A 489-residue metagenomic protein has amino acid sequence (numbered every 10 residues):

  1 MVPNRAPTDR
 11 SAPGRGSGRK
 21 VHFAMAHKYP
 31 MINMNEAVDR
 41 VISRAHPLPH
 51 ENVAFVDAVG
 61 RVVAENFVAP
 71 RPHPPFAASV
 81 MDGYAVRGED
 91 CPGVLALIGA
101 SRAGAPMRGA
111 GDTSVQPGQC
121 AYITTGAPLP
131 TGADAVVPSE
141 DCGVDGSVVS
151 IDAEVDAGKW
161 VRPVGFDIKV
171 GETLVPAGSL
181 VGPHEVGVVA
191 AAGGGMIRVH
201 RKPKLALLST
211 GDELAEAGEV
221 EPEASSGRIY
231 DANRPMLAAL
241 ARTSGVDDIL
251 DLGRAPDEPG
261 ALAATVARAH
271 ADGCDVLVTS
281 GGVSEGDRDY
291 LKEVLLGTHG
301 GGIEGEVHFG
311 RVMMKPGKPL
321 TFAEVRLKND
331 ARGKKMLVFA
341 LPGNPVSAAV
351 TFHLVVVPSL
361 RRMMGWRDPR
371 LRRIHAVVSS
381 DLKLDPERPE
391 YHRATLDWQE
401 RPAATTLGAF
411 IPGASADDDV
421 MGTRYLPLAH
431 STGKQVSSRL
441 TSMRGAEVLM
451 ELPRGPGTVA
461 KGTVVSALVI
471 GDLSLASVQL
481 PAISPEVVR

Functional and structural regions predicted by a protein language model:
V2-R5, P13-M196, H375, G408-D417 (+3 more regions): Phosphate-interaction motifs
N35, E51-V56, A64-E65, A78 (+2 more regions): Flexible glycine/proline-rich
R87, Y122-T124, D152, P176 (+4 more regions): Short beta-strand segments
A103-G104, R254-L262, M314-P319: Short acidic loop-to-helix transition motifs that present clustered carboxylates
T125, T210-G211, C274-T298, E306-V307 (+1 more regions): Glycine-rich beta-strand-to-loop/alpha-helix junction loops that act as flexible
A133-A135, V186-G187, A217-P222, L262-A264 (+3 more regions): Short acidic, glycine/serine/threonine-rich loops at helix termini
W160-T279: Phosphate-binding glycine-rich loops and their immediate beta-loop-alpha structural context
